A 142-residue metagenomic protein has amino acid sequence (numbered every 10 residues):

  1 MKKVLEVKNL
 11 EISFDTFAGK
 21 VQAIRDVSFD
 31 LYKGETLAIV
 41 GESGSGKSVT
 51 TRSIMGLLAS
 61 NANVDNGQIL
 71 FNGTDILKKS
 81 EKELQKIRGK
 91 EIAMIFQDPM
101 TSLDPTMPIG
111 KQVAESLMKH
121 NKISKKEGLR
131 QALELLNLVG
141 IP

Functional and structural regions predicted by a protein language model:
M1-P142: ABC transporter nucleotide-binding domains
